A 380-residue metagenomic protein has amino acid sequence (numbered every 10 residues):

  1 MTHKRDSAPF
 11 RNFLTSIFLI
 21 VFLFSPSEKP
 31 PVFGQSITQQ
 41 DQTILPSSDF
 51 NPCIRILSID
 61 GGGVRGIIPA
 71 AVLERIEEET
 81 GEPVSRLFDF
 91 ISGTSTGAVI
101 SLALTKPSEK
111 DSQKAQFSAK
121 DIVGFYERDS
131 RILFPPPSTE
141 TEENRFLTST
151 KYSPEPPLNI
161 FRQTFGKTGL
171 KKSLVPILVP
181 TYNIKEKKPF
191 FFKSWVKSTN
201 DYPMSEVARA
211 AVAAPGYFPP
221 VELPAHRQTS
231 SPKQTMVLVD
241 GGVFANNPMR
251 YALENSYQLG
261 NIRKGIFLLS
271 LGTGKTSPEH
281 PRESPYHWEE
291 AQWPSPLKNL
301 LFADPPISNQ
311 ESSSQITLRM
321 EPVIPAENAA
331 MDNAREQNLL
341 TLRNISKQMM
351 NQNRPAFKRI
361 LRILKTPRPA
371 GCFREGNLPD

Functional and structural regions predicted by a protein language model:
M1-P9: N-terminal secretory signal peptides that target proteins for export/translocation
P9-G34: Classical Sec-dependent N-terminal signal peptides that target proteins to the secretory pathway
I37-D41, F50-I56, I67-F161, S194 (+2 more regions): Patatin-like phospholipase
N51, T148, P219, L223-L238 (+5 more regions): C-terminal helical/tail subdomains of lipid-metabolizing enzymes
I56-I59, D89-S95, F125, I177-Y182 (+3 more regions): Extended hydrophobic secondary-structure segments that form protein cores and membrane-embedded regions
G62, G97, F161, V179 (+5 more regions): Conserved small-residue
A119, R128-D129, T139-T141, R145-F146 (+2 more regions): Surface cap/lid and interfacial helix-loop subdomains adjacent to catalytic sites that gate substrate access
K172-N261: Active-site gating loop/helix substructures
